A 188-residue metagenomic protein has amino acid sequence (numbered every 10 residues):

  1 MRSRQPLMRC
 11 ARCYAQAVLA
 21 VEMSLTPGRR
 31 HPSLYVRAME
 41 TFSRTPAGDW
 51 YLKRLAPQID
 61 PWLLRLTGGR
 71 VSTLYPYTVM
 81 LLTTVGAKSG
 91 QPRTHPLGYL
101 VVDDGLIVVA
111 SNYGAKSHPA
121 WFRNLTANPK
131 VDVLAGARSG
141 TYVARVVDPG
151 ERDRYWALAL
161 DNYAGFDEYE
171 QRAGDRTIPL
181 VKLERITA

Functional and structural regions predicted by a protein language model:
M1-M8: Extreme N-terminal basic, low-complexity initiation segments that serve as generic localization/processing leaders
C10-C13: Cysteine-centered motifs
L25-D60: Membrane-proximal basic amphipathic "stem/tether" segments
P32, N112-F166, R172-T177, R185-T187: Short, structured beta-strand-loop surface elements
G48-A87, Q91-P92: Short, conserved active-site entrance elements at the starts or edges of catalytic domains
Y77-Y113: Short beta-strand segments
M80, T177-V181: Short beta-strand micro-motifs in enzyme catalytic cores
